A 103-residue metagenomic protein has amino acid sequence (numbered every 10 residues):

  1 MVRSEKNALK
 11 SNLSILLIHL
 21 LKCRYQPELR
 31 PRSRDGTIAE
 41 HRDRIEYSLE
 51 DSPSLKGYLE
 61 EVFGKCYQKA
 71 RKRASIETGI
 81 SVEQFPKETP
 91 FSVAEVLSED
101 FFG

Functional and structural regions predicted by a protein language model:
M1-S14, L21-G103: Surface/interface-facing alpha-helical segments and adjacent flexible terminal/loop regions used for partner/assembly
